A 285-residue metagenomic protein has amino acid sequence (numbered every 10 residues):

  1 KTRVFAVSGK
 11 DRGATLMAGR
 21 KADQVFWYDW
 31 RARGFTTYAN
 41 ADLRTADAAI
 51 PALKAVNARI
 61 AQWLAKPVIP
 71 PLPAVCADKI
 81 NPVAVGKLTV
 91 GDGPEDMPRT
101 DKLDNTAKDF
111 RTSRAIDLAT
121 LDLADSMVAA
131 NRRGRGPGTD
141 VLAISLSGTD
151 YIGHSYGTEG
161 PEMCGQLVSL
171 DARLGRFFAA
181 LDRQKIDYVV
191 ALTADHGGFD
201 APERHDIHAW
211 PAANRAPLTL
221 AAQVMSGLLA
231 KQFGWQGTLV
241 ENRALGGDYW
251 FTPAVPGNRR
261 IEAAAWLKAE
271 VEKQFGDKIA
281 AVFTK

Functional and structural regions predicted by a protein language model:
K1-G138, S147-H154, W266-F283: His/Asp/Glu-rich, glycine-adjacent segments that coordinate divalent cations and/or stabilize oxyanion chemistry on
F5, L142, G247-Y249: A broad, low-specificity signal marking well-ordered, structured residues that form hydrophobic/aromatic
V7, A124, T139-S147, M163-F178 (+2 more regions): Beta-strand elements within well-structured catalytic alpha/beta cores of enzymes that handle phosphate/sulfate esters
A18-R20, A32, L43-A61, I69-V75 (+2 more regions): Secreted, luminal/periplasmic, and some membrane-associated catalytic domains that remodel anionic oxygen-ester
A107-R114, G157-L167, W250-N258: Second-shell loop/turn segments in exported
I116, R135-G138, E159, M163-S169 (+1 more regions): Secondary-structure capping and boundary motifs in well-ordered enzyme cores
L118, V168-A172, I261, A265: Short, well-ordered alpha-helical segments
G134-T139, R183-D187: Short helix-terminating capping/connector loops at secondary-structure junctions
